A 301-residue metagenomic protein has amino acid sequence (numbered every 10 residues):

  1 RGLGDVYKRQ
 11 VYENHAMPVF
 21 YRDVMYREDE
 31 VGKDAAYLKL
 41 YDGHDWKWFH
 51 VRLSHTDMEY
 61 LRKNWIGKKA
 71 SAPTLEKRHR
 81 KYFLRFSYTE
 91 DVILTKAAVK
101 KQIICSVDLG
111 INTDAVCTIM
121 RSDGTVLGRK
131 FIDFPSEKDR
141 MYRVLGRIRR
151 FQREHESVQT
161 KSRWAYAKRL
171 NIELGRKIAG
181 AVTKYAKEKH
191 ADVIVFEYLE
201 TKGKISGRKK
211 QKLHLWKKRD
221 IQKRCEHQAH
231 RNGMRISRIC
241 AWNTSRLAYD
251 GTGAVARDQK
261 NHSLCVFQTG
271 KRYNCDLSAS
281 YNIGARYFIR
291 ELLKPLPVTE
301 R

Functional and structural regions predicted by a protein language model:
R1, R52-T56, S136: General structural signal for secondary-structure boundaries
G2-Y7: Short, small-residue-biased leader/transition segments that mark boundaries at the very start of proteins
H15-V92, K217-I221, H227-R235, I239-C240 (+1 more regions): Glycine/proline-rich, flexible active-site/cofactor-binding loop segments that harbor closely spaced acidic
Y82-R301: Positively charged, helix-rich recognition surfaces that bind polyanionic ligands
